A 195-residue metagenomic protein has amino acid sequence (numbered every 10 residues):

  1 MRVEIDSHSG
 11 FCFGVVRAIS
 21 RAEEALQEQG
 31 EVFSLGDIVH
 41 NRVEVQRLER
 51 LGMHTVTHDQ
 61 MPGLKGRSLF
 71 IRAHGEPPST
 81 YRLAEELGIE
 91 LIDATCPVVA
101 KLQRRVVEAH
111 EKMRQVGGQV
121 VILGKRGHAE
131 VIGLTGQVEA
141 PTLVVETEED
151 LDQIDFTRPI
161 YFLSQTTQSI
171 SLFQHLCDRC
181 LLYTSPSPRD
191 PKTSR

Functional and structural regions predicted by a protein language model:
R2-V138, T142-D155, S169-I170, H175-L181: Active-site loop-to-helix "anion-binding N-cap" substructures in soluble metabolic enzymes
D6, L163-S164, S185: Short beta-strands and strand-loop turn motifs
R158-I170: Active-site donor-nucleotide binding/catalytic segment of nucleotide-sugar enzymes
Y183-R189: Conserved small/polar residues in nucleotide/adenosyl-binding loops
